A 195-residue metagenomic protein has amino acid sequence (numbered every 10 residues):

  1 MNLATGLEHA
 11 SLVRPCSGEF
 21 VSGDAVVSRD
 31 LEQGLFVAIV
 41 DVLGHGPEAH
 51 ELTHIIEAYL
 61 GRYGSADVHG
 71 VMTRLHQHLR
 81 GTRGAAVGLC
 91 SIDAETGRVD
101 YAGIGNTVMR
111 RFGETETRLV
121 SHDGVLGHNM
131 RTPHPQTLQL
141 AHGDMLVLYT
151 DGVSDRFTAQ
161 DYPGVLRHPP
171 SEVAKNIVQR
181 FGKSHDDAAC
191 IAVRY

Functional and structural regions predicted by a protein language model:
M1-A49, T53-Y195: Conserved subregion of the PPM/PP2C metallophosphatase catalytic domain
